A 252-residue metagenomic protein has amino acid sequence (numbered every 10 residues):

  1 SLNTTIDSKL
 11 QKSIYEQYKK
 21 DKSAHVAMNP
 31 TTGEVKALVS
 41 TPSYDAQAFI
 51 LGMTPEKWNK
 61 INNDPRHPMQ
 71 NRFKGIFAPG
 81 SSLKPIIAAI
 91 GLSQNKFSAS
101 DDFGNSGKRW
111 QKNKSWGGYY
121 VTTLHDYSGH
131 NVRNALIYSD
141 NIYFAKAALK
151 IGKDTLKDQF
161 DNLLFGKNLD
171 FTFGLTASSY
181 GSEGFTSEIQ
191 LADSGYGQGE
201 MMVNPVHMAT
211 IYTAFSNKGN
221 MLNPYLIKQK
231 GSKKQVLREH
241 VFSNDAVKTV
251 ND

Functional and structural regions predicted by a protein language model:
S1-A24, T31: Conserved, well-ordered alpha-helix/loop/beta-strand core segments that scaffold catalytic motifs
A24-H25, S100: Short, well-structured beta-strand/strand-turn elements
T31-S81, I86-D252: Beta-lactam-recognizing serine transpeptidase/beta-lactamase-like catalytic domain environment
